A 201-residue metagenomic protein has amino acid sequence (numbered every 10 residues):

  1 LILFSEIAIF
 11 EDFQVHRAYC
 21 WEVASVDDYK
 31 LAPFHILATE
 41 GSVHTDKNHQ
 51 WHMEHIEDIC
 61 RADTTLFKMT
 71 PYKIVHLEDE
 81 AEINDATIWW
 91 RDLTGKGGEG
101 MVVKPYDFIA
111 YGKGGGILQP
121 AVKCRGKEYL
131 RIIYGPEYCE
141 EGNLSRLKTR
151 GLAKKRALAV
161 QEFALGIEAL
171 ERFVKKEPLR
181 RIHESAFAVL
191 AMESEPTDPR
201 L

Functional and structural regions predicted by a protein language model:
L1-L201: Nucleic-acid 5′ end/cap handling module spanning
